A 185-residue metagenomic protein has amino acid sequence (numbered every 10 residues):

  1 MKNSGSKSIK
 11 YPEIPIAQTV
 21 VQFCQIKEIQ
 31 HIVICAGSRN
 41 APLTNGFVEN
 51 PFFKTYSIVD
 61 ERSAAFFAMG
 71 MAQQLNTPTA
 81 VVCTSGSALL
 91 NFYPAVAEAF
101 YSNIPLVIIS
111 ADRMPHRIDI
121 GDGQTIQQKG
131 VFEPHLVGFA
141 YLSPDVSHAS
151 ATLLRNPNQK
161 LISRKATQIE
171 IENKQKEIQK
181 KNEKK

Functional and structural regions predicted by a protein language model:
K2-K185: N-terminal alpha/beta PP-like core and its mobile active-site loop of ThDP/TPP-dependent enzymes
